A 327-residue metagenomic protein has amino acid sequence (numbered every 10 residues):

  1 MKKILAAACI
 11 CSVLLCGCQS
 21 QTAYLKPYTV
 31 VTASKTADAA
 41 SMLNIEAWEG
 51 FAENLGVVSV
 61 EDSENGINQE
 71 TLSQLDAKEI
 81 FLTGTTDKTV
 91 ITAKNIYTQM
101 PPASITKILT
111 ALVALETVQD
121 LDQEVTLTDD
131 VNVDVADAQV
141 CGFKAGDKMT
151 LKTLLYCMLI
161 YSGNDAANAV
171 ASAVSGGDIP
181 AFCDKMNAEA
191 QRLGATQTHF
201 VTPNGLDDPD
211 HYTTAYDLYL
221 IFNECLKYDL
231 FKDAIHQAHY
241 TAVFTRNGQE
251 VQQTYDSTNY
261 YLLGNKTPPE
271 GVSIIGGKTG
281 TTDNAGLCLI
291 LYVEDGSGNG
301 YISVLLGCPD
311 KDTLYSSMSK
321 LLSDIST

Functional and structural regions predicted by a protein language model:
K2-K3, K94, K107, K278: A general lysine-centric signal
K2-T22: Sec-dependent N-terminal signal peptides of Gram-positive bacterial secreted proteins and lipoproteins
C18-K26, A195-T196, P209-Y212, Y216-T327: Domain-terminus/edge residues, biased toward the C-terminal soluble/receptor-binding domains of extracytoplasmic
A23-Y216, C225-L226: Active-site-adjacent loops and short helices of periplasmic peptidoglycan-processing enzymes
